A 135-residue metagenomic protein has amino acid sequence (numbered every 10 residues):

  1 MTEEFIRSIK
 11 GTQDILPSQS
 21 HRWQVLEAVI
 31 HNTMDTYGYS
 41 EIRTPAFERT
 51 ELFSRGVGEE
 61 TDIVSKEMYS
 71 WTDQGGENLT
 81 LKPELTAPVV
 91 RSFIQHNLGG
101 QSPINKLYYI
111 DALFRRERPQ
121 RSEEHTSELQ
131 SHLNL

Functional and structural regions predicted by a protein language model:
M1-S127: TRNA-recognition modules of translation machinery and tRNA-sensing kinases, especially anticodon-binding
H125-L135: Positively charged, low-complexity/disordered segments
